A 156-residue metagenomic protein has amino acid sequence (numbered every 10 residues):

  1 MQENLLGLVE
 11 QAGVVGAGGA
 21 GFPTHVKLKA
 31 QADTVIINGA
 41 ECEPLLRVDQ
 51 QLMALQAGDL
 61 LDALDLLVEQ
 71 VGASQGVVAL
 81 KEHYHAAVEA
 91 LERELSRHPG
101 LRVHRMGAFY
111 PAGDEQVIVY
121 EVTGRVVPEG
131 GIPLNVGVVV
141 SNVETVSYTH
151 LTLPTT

Functional and structural regions predicted by a protein language model:
L8, G13-K29: N-terminal basic/disordered segments at the start of proteins
A30-A40, D62: N-terminal glycine-rich anion-binding loops that anchor highly charged ligand groups
I37-D49: Gly-rich Lys/Arg/Thr-decorated short loops/hinges at beta-loop-alpha junctions or inter-strand turns that position
Q51-G58, E82-H83: Cofactor-cradling patches in redox/metallo enzymes
L55-E69: Histidine-anchored nucleotide/phosphate-binding helix
V68-V77: Short, surface-exposed connector motifs at secondary-structure boundaries
V77, E82-L151: Hydrophobic alpha-helical positions that pack around
T152-T156: A short, hydrophobic C-terminal helix/tail in secreted or cell-surface proteins
